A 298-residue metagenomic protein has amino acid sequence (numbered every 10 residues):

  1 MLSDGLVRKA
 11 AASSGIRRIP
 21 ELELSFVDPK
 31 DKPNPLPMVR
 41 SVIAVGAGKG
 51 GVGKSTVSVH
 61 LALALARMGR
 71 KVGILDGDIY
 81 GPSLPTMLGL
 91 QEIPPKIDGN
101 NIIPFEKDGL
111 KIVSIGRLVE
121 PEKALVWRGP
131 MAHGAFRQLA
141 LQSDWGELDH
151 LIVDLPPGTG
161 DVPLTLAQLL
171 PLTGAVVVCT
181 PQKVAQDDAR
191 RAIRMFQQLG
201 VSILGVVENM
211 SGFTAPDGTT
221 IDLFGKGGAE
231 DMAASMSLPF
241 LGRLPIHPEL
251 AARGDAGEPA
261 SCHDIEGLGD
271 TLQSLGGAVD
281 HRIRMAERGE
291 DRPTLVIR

Functional and structural regions predicted by a protein language model:
M1-G48, I93, G276, D280-I283 (+1 more regions): Extreme N-terminal, non-catalytic leader segments that precede Walker-type/kinase nucleotide-binding cores
V39, G50, D76, L84 (+8 more regions): Residue-level signature of catalytic and energy-coupling elements of molecular machines, predominantly ATP/GTP-dependent
S41-D78, I193: Walker A/P-loop phosphate-binding motif and the immediately C-terminal alpha-helix
G51-H60, P82-P85, G158-P163, A185-D188: Short glycine/serine/threonine-rich phosphate/pyrophosphate-binding segments that cradle anionic phosphate groups
L65, K71-W127, H133-A140, E230: Phosphate-binding loop that captures ATP/GTP phosphates
Q142-W145, D149-D255: Conserved catalytic-core segment of NTP-binding enzymes
A256-L268: C-terminal boundary of histidine-terminating zinc-finger modules
E266-R298: C-terminal-of-GTPase-core extension/linker across diverse P-loop GTPases
